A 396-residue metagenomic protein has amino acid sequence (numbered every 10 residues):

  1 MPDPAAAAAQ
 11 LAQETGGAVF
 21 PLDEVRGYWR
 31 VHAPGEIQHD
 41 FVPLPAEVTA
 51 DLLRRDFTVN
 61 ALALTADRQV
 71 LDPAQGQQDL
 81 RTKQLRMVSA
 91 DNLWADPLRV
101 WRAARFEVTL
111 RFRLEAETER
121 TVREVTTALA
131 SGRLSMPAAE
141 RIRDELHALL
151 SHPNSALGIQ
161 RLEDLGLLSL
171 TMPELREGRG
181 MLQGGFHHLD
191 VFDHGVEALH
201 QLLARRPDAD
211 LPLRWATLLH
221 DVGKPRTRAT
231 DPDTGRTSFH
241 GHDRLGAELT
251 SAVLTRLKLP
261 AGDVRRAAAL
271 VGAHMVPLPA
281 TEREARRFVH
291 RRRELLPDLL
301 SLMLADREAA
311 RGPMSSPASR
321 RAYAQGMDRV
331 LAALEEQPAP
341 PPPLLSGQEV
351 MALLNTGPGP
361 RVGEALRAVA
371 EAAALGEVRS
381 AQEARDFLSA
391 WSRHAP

Functional and structural regions predicted by a protein language model:
M1-P396: Catalytic cores of the polymerase beta-like nucleotidyltransferase superfamily and closely associated nucleotide
